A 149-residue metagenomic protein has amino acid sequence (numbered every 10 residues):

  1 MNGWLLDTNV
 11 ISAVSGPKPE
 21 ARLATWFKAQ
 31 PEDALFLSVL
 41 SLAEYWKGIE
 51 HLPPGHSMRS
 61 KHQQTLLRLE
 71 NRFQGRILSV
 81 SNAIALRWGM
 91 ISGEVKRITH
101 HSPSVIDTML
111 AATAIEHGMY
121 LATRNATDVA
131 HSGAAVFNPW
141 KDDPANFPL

Functional and structural regions predicted by a protein language model:
M1-S41, E50-R68, D143-P148: Short, well-structured N-terminal submotif of metal-dependent ribonuclease cores
N2, W26-K28, R68-L69, I77 (+3 more regions): Short secondary-structure boundary/capping segments
G3, M109-A111, I115-L149: Acidic, PIN/NYN-like endoribonuclease modules and their adjacent C-terminal/linker elements
D7-T8, Y45, L66, W88 (+2 more regions): Generic structural signal for small/hydrophobic residues in well-ordered secondary structure, especially within
V10, S41, I84, L110 (+1 more regions): Alpha-helix capping/helix-boundary segments
A13-V14, W26, G48, R87-I91 (+2 more regions): Residues that scaffold the ATP/ADP-binding catalytic core of kinase and kinase-like folds
K47-L52, N71, G75-Y120: Active-site neighborhoods of divalent-metal-dependent phosphate/nucleic-acid chemistry enzymes
